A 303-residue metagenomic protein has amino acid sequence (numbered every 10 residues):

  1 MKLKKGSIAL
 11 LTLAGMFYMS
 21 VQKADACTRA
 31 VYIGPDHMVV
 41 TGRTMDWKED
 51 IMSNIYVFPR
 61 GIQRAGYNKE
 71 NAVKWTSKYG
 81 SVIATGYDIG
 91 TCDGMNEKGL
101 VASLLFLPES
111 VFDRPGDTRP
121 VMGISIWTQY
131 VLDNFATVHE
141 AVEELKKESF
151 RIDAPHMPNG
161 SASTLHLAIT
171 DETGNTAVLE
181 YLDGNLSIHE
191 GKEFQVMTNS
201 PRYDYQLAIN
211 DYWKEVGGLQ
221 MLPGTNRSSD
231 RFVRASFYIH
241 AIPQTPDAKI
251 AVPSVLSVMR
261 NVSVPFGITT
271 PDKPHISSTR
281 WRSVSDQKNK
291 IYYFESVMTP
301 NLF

Functional and structural regions predicted by a protein language model:
M1-L10: Bacterial N-terminal signal peptides that target proteins for export
A9-Y18: Bacterial N-terminal signal peptides
D25-R119, I152: A contiguous strand-loop segment
D25-V31, P35-V40, D153-P155, A162-S163 (+2 more regions): C-terminus-biased signal that marks the final domain/tail of proteins
I33-D36, N96-K98, D171-G174, E180-N185 (+2 more regions): Short acidic-glycine loop/turn motifs at beta-strand connectors
V40-G42, V101-L104, A168-T170, V178 (+1 more regions): Structural recognition of the beta-strand scaffold that forms the well-ordered cores of secreted hydrolase catalytic
V121-A154, A248-S257: Proteins synthesized as precursors that undergo proteolytic processing into mature forms
K147-G184: Catalytic cofactor-binding cores of redox enzymes
